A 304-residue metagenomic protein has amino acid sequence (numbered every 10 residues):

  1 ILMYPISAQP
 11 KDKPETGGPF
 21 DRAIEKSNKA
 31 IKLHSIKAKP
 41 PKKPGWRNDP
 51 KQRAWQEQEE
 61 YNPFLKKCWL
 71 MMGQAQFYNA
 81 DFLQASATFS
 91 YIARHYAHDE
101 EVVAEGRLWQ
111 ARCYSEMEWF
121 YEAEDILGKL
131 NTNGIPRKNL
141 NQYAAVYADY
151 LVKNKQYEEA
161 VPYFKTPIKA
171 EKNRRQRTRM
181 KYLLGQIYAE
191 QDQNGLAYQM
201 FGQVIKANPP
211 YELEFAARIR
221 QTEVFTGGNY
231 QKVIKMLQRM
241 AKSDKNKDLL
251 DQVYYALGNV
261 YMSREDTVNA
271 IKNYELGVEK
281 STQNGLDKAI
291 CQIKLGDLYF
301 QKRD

Functional and structural regions predicted by a protein language model:
I1-D304: Acidic, polar-rich low-complexity tracts and alpha-helical solenoid repeat scaffolds
